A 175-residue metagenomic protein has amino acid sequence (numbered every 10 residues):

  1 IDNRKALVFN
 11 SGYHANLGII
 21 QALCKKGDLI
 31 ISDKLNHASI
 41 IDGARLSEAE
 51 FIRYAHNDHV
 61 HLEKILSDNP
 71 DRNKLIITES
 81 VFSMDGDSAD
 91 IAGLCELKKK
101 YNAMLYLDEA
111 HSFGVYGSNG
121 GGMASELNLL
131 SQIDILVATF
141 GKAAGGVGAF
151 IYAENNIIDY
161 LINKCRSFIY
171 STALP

Functional and structural regions predicted by a protein language model:
I1-G18: Short loop-beta-helix segment that forms the pyridoxal 5′-phosphate
N10-S11, I31-S47: Substrate-binding/gating loop at the entrance of the active-site cleft, primarily in PLP-dependent aminotransferase-like
I19-A38, H59: Conserved PLP-anchoring active-site segment centered on the Schiff-base-forming lysine
L35, V81, E109-H111: Conserved Walker B
S47-E48, Q132: Short, structured coil segments at secondary-structure junctions
I52-L107: Active-site phosphate-binding strand-loop segment of PLP-dependent enzymes
N119, S125-Y160: Active-site PLP attachment segment
